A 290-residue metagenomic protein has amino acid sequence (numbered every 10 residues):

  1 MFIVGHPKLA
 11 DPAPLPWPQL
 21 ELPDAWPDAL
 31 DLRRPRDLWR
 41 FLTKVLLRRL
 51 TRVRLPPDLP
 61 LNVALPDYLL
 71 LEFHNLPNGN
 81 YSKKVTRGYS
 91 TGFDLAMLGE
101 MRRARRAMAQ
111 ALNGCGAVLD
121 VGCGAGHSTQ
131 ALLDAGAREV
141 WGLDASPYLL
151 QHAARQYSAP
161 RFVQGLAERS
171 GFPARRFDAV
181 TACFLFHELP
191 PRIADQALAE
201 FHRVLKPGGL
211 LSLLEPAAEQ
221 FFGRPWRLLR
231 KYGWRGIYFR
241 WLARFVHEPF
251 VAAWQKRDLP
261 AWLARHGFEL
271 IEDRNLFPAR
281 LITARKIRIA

Functional and structural regions predicted by a protein language model:
F2-N78: N-terminal auxiliary segments of SAM/dcSAM-dependent transferases
H74, K84-M101: Class I SAM-dependent methyltransferase Rossmann-like catalytic core, especially the SAM/SAH-binding loop
L98-C115: Conserved alpha-helix/loop element of class I SAM-dependent methyltransferases that forms part of the SAM/SAH-binding
L119, A125-R169: Class I SAM-dependent methyltransferase SAM/SAH-binding core
E168-V180: A short acidic, Gly/Pro-enriched loop at the edge of an enzyme's catalytic core that lines a small-molecule cofactor
A179-R192: A short SAM/SAH-binding and catalytic strip from SAM-dependent methyltransferases
D195-P207: A short glycine-rich, Lys/Arg-flanked "PGG" loop and its adjoining helix->strand segment in the class I
L214-H266, E272-R274, A279: C-terminal alpha-helical "lid/dimerization" subdomain adjacent to the S-adenosyl-L-methionine
